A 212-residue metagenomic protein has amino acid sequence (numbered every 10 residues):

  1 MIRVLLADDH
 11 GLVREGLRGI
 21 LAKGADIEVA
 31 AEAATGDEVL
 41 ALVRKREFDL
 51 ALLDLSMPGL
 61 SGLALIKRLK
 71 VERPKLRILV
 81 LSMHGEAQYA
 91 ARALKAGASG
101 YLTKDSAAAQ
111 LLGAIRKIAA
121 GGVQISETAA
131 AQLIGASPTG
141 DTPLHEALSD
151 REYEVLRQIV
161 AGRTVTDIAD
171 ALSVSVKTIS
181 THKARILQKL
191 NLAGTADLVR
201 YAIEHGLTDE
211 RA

Functional and structural regions predicted by a protein language model:
D26-A34, L42, L192: Short hydrophobic/Thr-rich beta-strand motif most characteristic of the beta2 strand and flanking loop of CheY-like
T35-E38, S61-A64: Acidic catalytic/metal-coordinating carboxylates
R46-L52: Active-site beta3 strand of CheY-like receiver
D54, S82: Active-site residues of response regulator receiver
M57: Receiver (REC) domain active-site loop signature in two-component systems and cognate sites in sensor histidine kinases
Q88-K95, S99-E154, A196, E204-E210: Short, flexible helix-to-coil linker/hinge segments that flank and couple to helix-turn-helix
G135, T142-K177: Helix-turn-helix DNA-binding segment
T164-D197: Recognition helix of helix-turn-helix DNA-binding domains
